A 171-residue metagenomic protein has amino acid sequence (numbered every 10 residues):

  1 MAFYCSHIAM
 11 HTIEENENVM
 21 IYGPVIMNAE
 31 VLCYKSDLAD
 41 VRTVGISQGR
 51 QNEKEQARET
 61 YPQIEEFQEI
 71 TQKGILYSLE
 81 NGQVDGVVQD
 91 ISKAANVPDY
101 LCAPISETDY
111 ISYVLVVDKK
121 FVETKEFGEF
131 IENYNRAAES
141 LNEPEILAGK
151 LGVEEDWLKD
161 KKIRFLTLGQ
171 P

Functional and structural regions predicted by a protein language model:
M1-M27, V31-C33: N-terminal entry module detector
F3-E15, L76-T108: A ligand-binding cleft/hinge motif common to bilobed small-molecule-binding domains
I13, I91, Y134-E145, E155: Sec/Tat-exported extracytoplasmic proteins
N18-I26, P98-V114, K119-K120: Short beta-strand->loop
M27-A95: Bilobed "Venus flytrap"/periplasmic-binding protein-like clamshell domains and structurally analogous long
E30-D40, Y110-E126: A bilobed periplasmic-binding-protein/Venus flytrap-type ligand-binding module shared by bacterial periplasmic
V122-A137: Short amphipathic alpha-helical coupling segments at ligand-binding clamshell hinges and other catalytic/signaling
N142-P171: An extracytoplasmic/periplasmic, membrane-proximal ligand-sensing/linker region
